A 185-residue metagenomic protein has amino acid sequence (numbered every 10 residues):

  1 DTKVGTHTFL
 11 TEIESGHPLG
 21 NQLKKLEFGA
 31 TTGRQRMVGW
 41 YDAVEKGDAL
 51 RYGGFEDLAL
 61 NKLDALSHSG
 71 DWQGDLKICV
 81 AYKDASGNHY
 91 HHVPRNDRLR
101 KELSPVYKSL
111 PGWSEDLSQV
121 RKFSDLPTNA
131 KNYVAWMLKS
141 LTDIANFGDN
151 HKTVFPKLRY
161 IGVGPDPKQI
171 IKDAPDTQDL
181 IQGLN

Functional and structural regions predicted by a protein language model:
D1-N185: Non-transmembrane, aqueous-exposed alpha-helical and coiled segments at domain scale
